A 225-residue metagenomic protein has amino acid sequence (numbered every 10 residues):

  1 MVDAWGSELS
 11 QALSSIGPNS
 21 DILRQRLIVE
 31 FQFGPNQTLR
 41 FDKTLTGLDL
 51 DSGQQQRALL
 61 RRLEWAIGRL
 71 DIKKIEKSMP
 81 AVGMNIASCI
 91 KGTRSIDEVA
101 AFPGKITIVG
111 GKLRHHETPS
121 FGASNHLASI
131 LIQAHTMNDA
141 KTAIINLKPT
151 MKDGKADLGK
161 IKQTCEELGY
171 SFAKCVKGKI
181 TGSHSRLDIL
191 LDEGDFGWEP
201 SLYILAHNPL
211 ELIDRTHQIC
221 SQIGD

Functional and structural regions predicted by a protein language model:
M1-S15, D21-R26, Q32-D225: Conserved mixed alpha/beta catalytic, RNA-binding, or beta-rich assembly cores of soluble enzyme, regulatory
